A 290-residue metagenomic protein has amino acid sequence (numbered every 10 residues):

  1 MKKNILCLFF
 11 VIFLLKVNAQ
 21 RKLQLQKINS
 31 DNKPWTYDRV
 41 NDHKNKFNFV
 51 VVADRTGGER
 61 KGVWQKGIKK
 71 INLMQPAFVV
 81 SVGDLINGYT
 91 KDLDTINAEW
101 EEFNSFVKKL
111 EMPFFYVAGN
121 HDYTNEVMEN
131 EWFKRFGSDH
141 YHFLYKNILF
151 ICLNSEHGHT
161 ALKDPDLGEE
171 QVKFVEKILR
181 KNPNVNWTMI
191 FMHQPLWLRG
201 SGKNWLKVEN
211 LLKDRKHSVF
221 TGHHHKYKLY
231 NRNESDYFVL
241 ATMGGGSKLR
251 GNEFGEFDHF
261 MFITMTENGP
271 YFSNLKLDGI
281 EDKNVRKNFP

Functional and structural regions predicted by a protein language model:
M1-N4: Positively charged n-region of N-terminal signal peptides that target proteins for export
F9-N18: Hydrophobic h-region of N-terminal signal peptides that target proteins for export in Gram-negative bacteria
Q20-L93, K177, L198: N-terminal active-site segment of His-dependent metallophosphoesterases
R21-W35, R39-N41, D94-W187, N204-F220 (+3 more regions): Extended active-site neighborhood of metal-dependent phosphoesterases/phosphodiesterases
D54, G83-D84, G119-N120, H193 (+1 more regions): Active-site glycine-centered loops adjacent to acidic/histidine catalytic or metal-binding residues that shape
I86, N182-R199: Short acidic, glycine-rich surface-loop motifs adjacent to enzyme active sites
G269, K276-P290: Acidic, His/Gly-rich catalytic cores of divalent-metal-dependent hydrolytic chemistry
